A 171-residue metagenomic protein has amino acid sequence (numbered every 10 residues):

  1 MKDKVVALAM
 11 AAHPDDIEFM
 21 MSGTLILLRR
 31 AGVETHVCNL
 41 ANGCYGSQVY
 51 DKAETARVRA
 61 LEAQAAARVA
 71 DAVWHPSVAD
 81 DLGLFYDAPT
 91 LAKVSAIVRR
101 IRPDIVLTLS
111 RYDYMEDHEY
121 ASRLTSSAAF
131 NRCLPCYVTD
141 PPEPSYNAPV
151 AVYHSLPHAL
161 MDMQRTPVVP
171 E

Functional and structural regions predicted by a protein language model:
M1-I101: Active-site rim/loop-helix segments in enzyme catalytic domains that contact anionic ligands
M1-L8, Y86-E171: Metal-dependent de-N-acetylase/amidase catalytic core
